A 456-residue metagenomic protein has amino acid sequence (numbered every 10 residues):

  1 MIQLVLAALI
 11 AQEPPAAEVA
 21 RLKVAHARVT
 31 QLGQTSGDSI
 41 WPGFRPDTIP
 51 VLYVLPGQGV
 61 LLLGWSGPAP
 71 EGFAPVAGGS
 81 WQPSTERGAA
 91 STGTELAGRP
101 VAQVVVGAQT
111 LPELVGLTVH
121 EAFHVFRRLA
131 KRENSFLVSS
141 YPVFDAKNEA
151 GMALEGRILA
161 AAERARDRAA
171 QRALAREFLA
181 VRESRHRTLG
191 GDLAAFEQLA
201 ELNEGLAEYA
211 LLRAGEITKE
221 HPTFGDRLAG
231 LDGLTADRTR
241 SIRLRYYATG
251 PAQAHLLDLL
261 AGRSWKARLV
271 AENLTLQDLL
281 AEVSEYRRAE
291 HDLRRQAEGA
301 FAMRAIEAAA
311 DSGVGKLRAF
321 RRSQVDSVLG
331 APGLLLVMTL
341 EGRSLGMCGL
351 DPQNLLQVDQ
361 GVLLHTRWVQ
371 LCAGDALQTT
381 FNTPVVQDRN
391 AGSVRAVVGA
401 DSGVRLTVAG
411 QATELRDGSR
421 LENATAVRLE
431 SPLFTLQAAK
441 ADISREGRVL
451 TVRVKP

Functional and structural regions predicted by a protein language model:
M1-A7: Sec-dependent signal peptide recognition, specifically the positively charged N-region followed immediately by
Q12-A77, A108, A207, L364-T366 (+1 more regions): N-terminal mature-domain "stem" immediately C-terminal to a signal peptide or N-terminal signal-anchor/transmembrane
K23, A27-Q34, Y247, A267-P456: Non-catalytic terminal regions of proteins
P56-V60, L129-L189, L193-L228, T235: Post-HExxH zinc-binding segment in Zn-dependent metallohydrolases
P70, P75-G98: Catalytic zinc-binding patch centered on the HExxH motif and its immediate surroundings that defines zinc-dependent
Q103-T118: Short pre-active-site segment immediately N-terminal to the catalytic Zn-binding motif
L117, E121-L129, A207: Catalytic glutamate of the conserved HExxH
G191-H221, A229-R295: Active-site-proximal alpha-helical
